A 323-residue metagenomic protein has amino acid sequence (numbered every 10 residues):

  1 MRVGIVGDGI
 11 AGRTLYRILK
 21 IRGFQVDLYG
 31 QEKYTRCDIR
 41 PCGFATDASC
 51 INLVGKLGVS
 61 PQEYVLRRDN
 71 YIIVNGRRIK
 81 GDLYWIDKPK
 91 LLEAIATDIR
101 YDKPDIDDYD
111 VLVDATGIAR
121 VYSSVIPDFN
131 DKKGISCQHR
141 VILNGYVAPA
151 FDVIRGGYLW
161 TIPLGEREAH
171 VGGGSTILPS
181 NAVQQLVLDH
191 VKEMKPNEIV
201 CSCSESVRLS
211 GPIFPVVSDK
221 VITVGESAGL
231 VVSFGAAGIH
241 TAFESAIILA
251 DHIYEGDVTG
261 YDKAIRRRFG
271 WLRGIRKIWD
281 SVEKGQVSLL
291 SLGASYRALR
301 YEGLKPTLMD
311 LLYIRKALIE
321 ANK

Functional and structural regions predicted by a protein language model:
G4-D8, I18-R40: Glycine-rich FAD pyrophosphate-binding loop
D8, A94-V200, I213, G229: Predominantly flavin-linked oxidoreductase catalytic cores and closely associated redox partners
G12-R13: N-terminal Rossmann-fold NAD(P) dinucleotide-binding loop
Q31-I72: N-terminal FAD cofactor-binding segment of flavoenzymes
C42-T46, R77-A94, I177-A182: Short beta-strand to alpha-helix junction loop
N70-I86, L164-S175: Helix-loop-beta segment of a Rossmann-like dinucleotide-binding subdomain
I79, I99, P179-L249, I253-Y254: FAD/FMN-dependent oxidoreductases across multiple families
D251-K323: C-terminal helical "tail/cap" subdomain of flavin- and related membrane-associated enzymes
